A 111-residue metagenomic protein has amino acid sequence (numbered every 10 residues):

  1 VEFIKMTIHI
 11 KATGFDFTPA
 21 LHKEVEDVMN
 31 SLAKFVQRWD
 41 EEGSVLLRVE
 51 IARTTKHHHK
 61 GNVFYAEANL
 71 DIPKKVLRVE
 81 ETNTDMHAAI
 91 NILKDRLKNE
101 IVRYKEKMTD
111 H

Functional and structural regions predicted by a protein language model:
E2-H111: N-terminal, polar/charged subdomain of small-to-medium soluble alpha/beta proteins
